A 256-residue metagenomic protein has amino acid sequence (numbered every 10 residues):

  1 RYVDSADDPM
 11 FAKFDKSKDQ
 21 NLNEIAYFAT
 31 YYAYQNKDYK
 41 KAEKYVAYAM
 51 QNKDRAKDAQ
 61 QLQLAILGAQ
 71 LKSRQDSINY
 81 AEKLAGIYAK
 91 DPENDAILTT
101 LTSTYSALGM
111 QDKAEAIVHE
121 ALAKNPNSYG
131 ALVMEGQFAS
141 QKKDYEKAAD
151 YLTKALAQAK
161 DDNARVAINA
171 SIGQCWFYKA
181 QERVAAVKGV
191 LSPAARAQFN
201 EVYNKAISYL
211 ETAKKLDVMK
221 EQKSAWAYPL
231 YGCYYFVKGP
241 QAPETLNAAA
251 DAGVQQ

Functional and structural regions predicted by a protein language model:
R1-L22, A49-A59, A85-N94, E120 (+3 more regions): Flexible helix-coil transition and linker loops at the boundaries of alpha-helical arrays
R1-N23, Q75-I78, Y178-T212: Short coil/linker segments at helix-helix boundaries
F28-A29, Q63-G68, L84, L101 (+4 more regions): Structural register within alpha-helical repeat arrays
Y32-A33, L67-Q70, Y105, A139 (+3 more regions): Residue at a conserved register position within TPR or TPR-like alpha-solenoid repeats
N36, Q70-R74, L108, K142 (+3 more regions): Structural motif corresponding to the intra-repeat A-B loop/turn of tetratricopeptide repeats
A42, S77-Y80, A114, A148 (+3 more regions): Single-residue signature of alpha-solenoid repeat helices
V46, A81-A85, V118, L152 (+3 more regions): Hydrophobic/aromatic packing residues within the alpha-helices of TPR/SEL1-like helical repeat arrays
G86-I87, A185-Q256: Terminal, low-structured helical/coil segments at or just beyond the last alpha-helical repeat
